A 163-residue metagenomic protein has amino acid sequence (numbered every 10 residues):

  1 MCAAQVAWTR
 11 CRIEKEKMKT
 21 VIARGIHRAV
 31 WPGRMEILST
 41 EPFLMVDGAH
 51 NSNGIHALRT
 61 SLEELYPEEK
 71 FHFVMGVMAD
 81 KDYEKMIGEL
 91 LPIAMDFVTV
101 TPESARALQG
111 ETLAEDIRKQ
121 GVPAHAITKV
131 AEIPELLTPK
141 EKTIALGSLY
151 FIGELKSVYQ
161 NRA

Functional and structural regions predicted by a protein language model:
M1-D96: Nucleotide phosphate-binding/pyrophosphate-handling subdomain across enzymes that bind or process nucleotide phosphates
Q5-W8, R59, G110, A114 (+1 more regions): A generic structural signal for short, well-ordered alpha-helical segments in conserved domains
F43-L44, I87-K142: C-terminal helical cap/extension that packs against the catalytic core of soluble nucleotide-cofactor enzymes
I55-H56, Y83-K85, Q109-G110, E154-S157 (+1 more regions): Short glycine-/acidic-enriched loop or helix-start segments at secondary-structure transitions that form or flank
S61-L62, N161-A163: Glycine-rich, phosphate-binding/catalytic loops in enzymes
Y66-P67, R118-V122, A163: Short helix-capping segments at alpha-helix termini
M75-V77, P102, L146-L149: Glycine-rich beta-strand-to-loop/alpha-helix junction loops that act as flexible
I133-Q160: A glycine-rich beta-strand to alpha-helix segment that forms a phosphate/ribose-binding loop at ligand/cofactor sites
